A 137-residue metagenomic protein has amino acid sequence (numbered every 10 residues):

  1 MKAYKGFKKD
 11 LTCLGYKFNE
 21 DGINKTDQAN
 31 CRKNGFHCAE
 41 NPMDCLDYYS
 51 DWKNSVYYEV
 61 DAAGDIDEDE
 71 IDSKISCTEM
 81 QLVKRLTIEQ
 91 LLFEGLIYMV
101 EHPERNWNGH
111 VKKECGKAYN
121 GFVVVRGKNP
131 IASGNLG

Functional and structural regions predicted by a protein language model:
M1-G137: Short, glycine-biased loop/turn motifs at secondary-structure junctions and in low-complexity Ser/Thr/Pro-rich termini
